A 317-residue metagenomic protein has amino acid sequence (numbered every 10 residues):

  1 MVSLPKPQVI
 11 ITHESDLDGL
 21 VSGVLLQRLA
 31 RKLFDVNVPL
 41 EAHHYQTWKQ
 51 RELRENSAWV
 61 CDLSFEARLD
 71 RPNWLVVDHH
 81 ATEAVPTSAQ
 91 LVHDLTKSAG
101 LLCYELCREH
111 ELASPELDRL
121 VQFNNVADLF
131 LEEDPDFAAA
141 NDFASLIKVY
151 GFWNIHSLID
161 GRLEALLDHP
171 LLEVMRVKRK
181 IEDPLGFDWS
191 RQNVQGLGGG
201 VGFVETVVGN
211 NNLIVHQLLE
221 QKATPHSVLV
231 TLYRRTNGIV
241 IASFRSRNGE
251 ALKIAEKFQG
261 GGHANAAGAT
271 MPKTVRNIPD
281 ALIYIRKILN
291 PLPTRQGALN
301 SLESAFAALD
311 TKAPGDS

Functional and structural regions predicted by a protein language model:
M1-S145, P184-S317: Replace "Mg2+/Mn2+-dependent" with "divalent metal-dependent
V149-T206: Active-site rim beta-loop-alpha module in soluble metabolic enzymes
